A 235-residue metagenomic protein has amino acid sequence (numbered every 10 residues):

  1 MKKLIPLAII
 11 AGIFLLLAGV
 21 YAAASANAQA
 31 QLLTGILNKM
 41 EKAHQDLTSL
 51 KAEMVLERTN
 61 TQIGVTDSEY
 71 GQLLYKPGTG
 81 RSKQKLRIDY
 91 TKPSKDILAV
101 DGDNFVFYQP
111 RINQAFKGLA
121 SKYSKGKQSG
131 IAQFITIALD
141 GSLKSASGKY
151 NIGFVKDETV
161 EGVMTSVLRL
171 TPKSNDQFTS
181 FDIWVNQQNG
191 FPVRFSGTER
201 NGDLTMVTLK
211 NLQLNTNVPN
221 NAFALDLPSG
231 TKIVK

Functional and structural regions predicted by a protein language model:
M1-L4: Positively charged n-region of N-terminal signal peptides that target proteins for export
I9-V20: Bacterial N-terminal signal peptides
A22-A30: Boundary at the C-terminal end of the N-terminal hydrophobic targeting segment
L33-G35, K39-F107: N-terminal mature ectodomain segment of secretory-pathway/periplasmic proteins
T34-G35, L143-G153: A short, amphipathic edge element
N60-Q62, S94-D96, F107, Q114 (+3 more regions): Short beta-strands and strand-coil junctions in structured, solvent-facing domains, enriched
F107-T136: Acidic/charged, solvent-exposed loop-and-adjacent secondary-structure segments enriched in E/D, K/R, S/T, and G/P
F116, G148, G153-G230, V234-K235: Gly/Pro-enriched, hydrophobic low-complexity segments that function as extracytoplasmic propeptides/linkers
